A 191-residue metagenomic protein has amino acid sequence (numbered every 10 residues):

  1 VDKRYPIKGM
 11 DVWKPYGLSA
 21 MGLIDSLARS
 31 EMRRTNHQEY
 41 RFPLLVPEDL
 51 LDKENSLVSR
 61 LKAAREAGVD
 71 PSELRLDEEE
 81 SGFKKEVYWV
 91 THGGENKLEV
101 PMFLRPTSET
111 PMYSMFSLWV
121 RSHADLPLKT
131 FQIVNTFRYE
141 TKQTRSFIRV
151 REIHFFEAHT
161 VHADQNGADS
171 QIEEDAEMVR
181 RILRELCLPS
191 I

Functional and structural regions predicted by a protein language model:
V1-I191: TRNA-recognition modules of translation machinery and tRNA-sensing kinases, especially anticodon-binding
